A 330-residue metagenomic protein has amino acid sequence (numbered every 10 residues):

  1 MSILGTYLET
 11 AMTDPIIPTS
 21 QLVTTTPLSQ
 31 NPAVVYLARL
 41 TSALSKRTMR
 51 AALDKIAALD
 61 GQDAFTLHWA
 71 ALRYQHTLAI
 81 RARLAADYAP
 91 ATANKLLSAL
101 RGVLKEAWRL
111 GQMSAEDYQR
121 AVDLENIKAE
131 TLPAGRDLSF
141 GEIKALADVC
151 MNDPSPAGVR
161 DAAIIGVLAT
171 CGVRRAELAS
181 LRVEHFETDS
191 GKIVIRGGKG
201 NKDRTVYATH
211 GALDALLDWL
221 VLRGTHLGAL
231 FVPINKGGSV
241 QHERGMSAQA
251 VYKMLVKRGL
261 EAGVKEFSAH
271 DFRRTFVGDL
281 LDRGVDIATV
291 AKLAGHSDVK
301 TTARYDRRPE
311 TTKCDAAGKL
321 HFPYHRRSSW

Functional and structural regions predicted by a protein language model:
S2-W330: Conserved catalytic core of the tyrosine transesterase superfamily
